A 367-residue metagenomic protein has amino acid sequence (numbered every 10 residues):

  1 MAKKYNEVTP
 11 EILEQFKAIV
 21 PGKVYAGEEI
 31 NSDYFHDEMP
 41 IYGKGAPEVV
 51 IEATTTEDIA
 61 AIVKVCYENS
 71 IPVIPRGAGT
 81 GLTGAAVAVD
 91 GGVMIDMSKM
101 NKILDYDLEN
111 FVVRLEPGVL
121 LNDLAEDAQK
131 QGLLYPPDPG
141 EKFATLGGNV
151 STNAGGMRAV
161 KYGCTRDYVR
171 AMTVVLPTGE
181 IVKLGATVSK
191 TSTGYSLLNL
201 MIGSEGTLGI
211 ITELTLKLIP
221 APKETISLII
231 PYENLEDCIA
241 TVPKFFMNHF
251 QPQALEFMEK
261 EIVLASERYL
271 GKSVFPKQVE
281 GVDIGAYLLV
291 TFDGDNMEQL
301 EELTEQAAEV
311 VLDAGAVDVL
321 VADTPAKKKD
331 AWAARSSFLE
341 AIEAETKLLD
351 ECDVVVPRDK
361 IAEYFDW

Functional and structural regions predicted by a protein language model:
M1-K64, T80-F111, I262-P276, T324-D353: N-terminal flexible segment immediately upstream of the FAD-binding catalytic core in FAD-dependent oxidoreductases
A26-H36, P220, P231, I239-W367: C-terminal substrate-recognition/cap domain of FAD-linked oxidoreductases
G45-V73, G156, E180, G209 (+2 more regions): Soluble FAD-dependent oxygen oxidases
T83-A86, V93-M97, T145, T207-E213 (+2 more regions): Short, acidic (Asp/Glu-rich) active-site segment that either coordinates a divalent metal cofactor
K102-M258: FAD-binding subdomain of flavoenzyme oxidoreductases
